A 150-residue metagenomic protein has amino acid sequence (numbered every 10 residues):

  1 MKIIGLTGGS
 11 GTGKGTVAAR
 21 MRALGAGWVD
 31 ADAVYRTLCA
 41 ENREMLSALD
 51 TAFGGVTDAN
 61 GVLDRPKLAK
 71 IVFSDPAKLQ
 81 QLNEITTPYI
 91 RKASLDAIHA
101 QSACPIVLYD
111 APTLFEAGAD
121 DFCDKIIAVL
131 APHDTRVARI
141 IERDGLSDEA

Functional and structural regions predicted by a protein language model:
I4-L6: Hydrophobic anchor at the beta1->P-loop junction of P-loop NTPases
G9, M21: P-loop (Walker A) phosphate-binding loop of NTP-binding proteins
T12: ATP-binding Walker
G15: Walker A/P-loop
A33-P105, A150: ATP-dependent small-molecule kinase phosphotransfer cores that center on conserved nucleotide phosphate-binding segments
S94-Q101, I106-E142: ATP-dependent NMP and nucleoside kinases share a basic, alpha-helical "lid"
